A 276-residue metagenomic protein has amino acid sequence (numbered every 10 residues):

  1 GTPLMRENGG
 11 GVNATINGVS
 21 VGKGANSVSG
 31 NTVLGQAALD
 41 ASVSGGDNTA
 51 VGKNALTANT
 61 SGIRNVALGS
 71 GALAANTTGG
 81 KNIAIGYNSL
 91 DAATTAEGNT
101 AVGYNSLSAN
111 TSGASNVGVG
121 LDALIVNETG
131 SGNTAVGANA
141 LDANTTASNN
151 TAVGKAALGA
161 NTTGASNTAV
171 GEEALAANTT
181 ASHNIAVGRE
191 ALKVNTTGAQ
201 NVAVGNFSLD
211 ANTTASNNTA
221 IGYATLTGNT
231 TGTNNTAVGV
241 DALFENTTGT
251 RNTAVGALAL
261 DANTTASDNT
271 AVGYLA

Functional and structural regions predicted by a protein language model:
G1-A276: Glycine- and small/polar-enriched repetitive beta-structure motifs of secreted/surface proteins
